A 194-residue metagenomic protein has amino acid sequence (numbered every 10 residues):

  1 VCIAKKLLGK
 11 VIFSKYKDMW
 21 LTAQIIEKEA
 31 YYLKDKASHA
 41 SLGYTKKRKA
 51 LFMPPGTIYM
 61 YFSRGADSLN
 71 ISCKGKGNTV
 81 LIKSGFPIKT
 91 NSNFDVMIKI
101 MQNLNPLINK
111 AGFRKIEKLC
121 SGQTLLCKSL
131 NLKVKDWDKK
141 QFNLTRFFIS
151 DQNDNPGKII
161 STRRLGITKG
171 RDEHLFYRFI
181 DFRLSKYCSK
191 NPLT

Functional and structural regions predicted by a protein language model:
V1-T194: Conserved, well-structured core segments that form or line functional sites
